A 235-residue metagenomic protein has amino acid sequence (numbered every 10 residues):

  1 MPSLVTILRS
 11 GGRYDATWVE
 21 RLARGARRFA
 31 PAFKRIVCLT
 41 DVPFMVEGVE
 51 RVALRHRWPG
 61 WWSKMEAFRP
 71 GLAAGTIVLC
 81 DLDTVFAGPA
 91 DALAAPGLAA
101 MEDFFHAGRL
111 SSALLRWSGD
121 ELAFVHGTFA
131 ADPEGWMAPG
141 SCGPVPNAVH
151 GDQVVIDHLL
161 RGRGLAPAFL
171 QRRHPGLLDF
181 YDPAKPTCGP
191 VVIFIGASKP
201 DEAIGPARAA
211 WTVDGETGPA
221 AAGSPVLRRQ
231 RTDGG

Functional and structural regions predicted by a protein language model:
M1-G60, A73, G196-K199, T217-G218 (+1 more regions): N-terminal anchoring/stem segment of glycosyltransferases
L8, T40, V52-H56, E102-F104 (+4 more regions): Residues at the C-termini of beta-strands that transition into short coil/loop
E20, W62, E66, H150-V154 (+1 more regions): A structural signal for well-ordered alpha-helical segments within the folded catalytic domains of diverse enzymes
A32, L110-A113, D152, T187-C188: Residues that flank catalytic or metal-binding motifs in active/ligand-binding sites
A32-D41, T76-T84, G97-M101, A168-L170 (+1 more regions): Short, hydrophobic beta-strand segments that form beta-sheet elements in well-ordered domains
I36-M45, L82-D91, R173-G176, G196-S198: Short, polar loop motifs at secondary-structure junctions
F44, G48-A53, W62-L110, L114-W117: GT-A fold catalytic core of metal-dependent nucleotide-sugar glycosyltransferases, centered on the diacidic
A123-G234: Catalytic core and acceptor-binding pocket of nucleotide-sugar-dependent glycosyltransferases
